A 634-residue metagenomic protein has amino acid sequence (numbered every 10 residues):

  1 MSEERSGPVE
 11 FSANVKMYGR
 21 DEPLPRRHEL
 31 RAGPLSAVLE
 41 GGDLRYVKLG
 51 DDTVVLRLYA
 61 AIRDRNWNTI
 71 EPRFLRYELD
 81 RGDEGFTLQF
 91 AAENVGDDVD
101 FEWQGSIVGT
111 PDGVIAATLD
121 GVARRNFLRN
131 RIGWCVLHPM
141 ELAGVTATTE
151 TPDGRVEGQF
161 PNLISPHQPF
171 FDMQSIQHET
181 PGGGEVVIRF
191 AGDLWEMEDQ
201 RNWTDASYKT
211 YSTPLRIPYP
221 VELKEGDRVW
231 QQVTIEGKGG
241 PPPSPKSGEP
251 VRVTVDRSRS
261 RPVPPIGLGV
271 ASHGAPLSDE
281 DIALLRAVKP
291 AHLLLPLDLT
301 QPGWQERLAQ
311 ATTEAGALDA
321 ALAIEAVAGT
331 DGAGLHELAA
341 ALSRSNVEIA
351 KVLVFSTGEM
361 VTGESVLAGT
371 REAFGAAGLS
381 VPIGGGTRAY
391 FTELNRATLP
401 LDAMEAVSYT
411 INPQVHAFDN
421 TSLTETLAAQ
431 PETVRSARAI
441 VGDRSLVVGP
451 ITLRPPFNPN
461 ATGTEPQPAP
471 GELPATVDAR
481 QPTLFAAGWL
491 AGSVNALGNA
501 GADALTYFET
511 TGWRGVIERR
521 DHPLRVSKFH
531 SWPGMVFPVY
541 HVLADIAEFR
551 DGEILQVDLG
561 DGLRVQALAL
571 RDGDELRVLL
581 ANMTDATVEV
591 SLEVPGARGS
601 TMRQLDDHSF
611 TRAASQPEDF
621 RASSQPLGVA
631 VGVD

Functional and structural regions predicted by a protein language model:
S2-A91, A147, P290, L294 (+1 more regions): Acidic-aromatic substrate-binding/catalytic surfaces of carbohydrate-active enzymes
M17, R31, L56-N66, E93-D97 (+1 more regions): Beta-strand-rich recognition/accessory modules
R63-G121, E196-S207: Extended, loop-rich substrate-binding clefts of extracytoplasmic carbohydrate-active enzymes
V108, D112-D193, R598-R621: Polysaccharide-binding surfaces and accessory modules of carbohydrate-active proteins
G226, G449-P538, D558-L563: Aromatic/acidic polysaccharide-binding cleft in carbohydrate-active enzymes
G269-P302, E314-L318, S345: Catalytic domains of carbohydrate-active enzymes, especially glycoside hydrolases
G560-A597, M602-D607: Carbohydrate-binding surface patches
P617-D634: C-terminal beta-strand-rich structural cap/linker in extracellular carbohydrate-active enzymes
